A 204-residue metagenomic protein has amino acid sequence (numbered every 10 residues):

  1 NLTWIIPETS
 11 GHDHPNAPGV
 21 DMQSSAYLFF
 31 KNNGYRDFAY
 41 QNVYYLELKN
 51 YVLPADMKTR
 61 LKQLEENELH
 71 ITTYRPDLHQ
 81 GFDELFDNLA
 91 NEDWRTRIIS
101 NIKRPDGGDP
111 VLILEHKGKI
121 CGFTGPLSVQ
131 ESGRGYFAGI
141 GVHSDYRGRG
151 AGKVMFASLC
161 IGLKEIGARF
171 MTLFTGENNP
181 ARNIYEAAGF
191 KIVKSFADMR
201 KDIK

Functional and structural regions predicted by a protein language model:
N1, V142, G148-I161, E165 (+1 more regions): Conserved acetyl-CoA-binding loop-helix of GNAT-fold acetyltransferases
N1-E65, A197-K201: Acyl-donor-binding surface of acyltransferase catalytic domains
I5-P7, A17, F137, M171-T175: Conserved hydrophobic beta-strand within the GNAT/NAT acetyltransferase core sheet that lines the active-site cleft
S10-D13, I140-G148: A short, internal acetyl-CoA/4′-phosphopantetheine-binding micro-motif in the GNAT/acyltransferase core
S25, D77, N179-P180: Short alpha-helical
Q41, D56-D93: Short amphipathic alpha-helix that is part of the acyltransferase structural core
A90-S144: A conserved beta-strand-loop-helix scaffold within acyl/acetyltransferase catalytic domains
